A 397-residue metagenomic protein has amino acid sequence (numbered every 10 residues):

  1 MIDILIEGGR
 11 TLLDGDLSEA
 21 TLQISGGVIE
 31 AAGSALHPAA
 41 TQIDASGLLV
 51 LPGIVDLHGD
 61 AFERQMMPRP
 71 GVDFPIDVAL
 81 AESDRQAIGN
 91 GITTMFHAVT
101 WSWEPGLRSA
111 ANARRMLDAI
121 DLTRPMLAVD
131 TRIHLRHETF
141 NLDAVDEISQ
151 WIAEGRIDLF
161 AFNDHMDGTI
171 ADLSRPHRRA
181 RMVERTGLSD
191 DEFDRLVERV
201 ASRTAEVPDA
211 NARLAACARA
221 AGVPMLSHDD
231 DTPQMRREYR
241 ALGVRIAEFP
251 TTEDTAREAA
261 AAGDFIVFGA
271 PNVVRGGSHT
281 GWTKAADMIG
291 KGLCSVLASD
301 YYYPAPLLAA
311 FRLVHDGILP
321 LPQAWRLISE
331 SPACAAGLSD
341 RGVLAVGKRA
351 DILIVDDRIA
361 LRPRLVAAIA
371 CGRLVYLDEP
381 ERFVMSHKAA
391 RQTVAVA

Functional and structural regions predicted by a protein language model:
M1-L51: Histidine-rich, glycine-flanked metal-binding segment
I6-G9, E330, V346-A397: C-terminal cap of metal-dependent C-N hydrolases
G9, G27, G47, H58 (+9 more regions): Divalent metal-coordination and catalytic microenvironments
A45-M116: Metal-associated gating/positioning segment near the N- to mid-region
T100-D230, D300: Metal-coordinating catalytic core of metallo-dependent amide/deamination hydrolases
L135-D146, D229-Q234, E238, I246-E248 (+1 more regions): Active-site glycine- and acidic-residue-rich loops that bind and position anionic ligands or nucleotide-like cofactors
E154-D158, Y239-I246, A261-V267, G292-S295: Glycine-enriched alpha-helix->loop->beta-strand junction motifs that scaffold or abut catalytic
D264-N272, G276-D357: His/Asp/Glu-enriched, well-ordered alpha-helical/loop segment that forms or immediately abuts the divalent-metal
